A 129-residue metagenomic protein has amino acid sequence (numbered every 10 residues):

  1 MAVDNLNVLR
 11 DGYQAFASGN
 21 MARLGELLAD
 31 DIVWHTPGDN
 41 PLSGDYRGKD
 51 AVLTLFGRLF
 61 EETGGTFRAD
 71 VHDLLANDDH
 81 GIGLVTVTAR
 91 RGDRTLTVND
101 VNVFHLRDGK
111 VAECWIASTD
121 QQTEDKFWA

Functional and structural regions predicted by a protein language model:
M1-D30, D125-A129: Short, low-complexity N-terminal intrinsically disordered segments enriched in polar/charged residues
F16, R90-G92, E113: Ligand-binding pocket scaffold of soluble enzyme catalytic domains
L28, V87-A89, S118: Short beta-strand segments enriched in hydrophobic/aromatic residues within well-folded beta-rich domains
A29-D78: A solvent-exposed, acidic/Ser-Thr-rich amphipathic alpha-helical stretch
D45, D93-L96, Q122-W128: A short, polar/proline- and glycine-enriched secondary-structure boundary/capping micro-motif
A69-L74, V87-T88, N99-H105, W115: Hydrophobic/aromatic beta-strand elements that line small-molecule binding cavities or substrate pockets in beta-rich
D78-V87: A short hydrophobic beta-strand element
V103-D125: Short beta-strand edge/turn micro-motifs at domain boundaries
